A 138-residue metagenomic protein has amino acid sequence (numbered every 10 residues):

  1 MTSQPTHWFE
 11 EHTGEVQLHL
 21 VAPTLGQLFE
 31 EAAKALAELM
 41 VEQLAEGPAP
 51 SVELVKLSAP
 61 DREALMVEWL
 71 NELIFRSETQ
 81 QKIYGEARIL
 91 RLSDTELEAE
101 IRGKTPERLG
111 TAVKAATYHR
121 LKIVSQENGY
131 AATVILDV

Functional and structural regions predicted by a protein language model:
M1-V138: Intrinsically disordered, low-complexity regions
